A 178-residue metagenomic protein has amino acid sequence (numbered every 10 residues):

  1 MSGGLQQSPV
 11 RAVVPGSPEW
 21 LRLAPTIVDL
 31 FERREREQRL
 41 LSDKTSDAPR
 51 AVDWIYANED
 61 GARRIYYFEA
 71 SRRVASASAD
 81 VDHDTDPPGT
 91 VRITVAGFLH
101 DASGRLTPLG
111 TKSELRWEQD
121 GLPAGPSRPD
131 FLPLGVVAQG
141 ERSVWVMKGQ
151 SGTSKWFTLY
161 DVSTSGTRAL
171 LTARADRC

Functional and structural regions predicted by a protein language model:
M1-C178: Exposed acidic/polar residues on beta-strands and adjacent loops within beta-sheet cores, strongest in beta-propeller
